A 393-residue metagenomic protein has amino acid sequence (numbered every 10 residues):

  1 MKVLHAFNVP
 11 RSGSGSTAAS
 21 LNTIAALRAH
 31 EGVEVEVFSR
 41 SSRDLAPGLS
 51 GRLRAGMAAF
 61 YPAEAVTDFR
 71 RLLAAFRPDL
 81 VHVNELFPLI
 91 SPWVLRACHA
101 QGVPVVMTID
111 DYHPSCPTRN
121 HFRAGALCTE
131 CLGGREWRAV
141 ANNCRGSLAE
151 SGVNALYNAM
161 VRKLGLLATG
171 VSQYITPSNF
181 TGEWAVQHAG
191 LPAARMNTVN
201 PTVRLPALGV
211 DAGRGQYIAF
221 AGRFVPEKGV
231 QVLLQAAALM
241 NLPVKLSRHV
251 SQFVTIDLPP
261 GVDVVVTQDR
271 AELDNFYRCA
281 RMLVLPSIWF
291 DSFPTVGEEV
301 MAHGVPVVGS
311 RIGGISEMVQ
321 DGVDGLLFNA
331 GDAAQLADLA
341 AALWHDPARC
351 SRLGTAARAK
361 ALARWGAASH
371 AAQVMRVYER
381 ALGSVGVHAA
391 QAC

Functional and structural regions predicted by a protein language model:
P114, T129, G133-A207: Donor nucleotide-sugar binding/catalytic pocket of nucleotide-sugar-dependent glycosyltransferases
I175, V210-K228, L234-A238: Conserved donor-binding/catalytic core segment of Leloir-type glycosyltransferases
F253-N275: Nucleotide-activated donor-binding/catalytic signature segment of Leloir-type glycosyltransferases, i.e., the conserved
T255, I312-G322, L326-L327: Short acidic/histidine- and often glycine-rich active-site loop of Leloir-type glycosyltransferases that engages
D274, G297-A302, S316-E317, V323: Short alpha-helical segment that forms part of, or immediately flanks, the ligand-binding pocket in carbohydrate-active
R278-S292, V305: Acidic donor-binding loop of glycosyltransferase active sites
D321-G322, L326-A333, A342-P347: Conserved acidic donor-binding segment of nucleotide-sugar-dependent glycosyltransferases
A348-E379: A charged, aromatic-enriched C-terminal amphipathic alpha-helix characteristic of glycosyltransferases across folds
